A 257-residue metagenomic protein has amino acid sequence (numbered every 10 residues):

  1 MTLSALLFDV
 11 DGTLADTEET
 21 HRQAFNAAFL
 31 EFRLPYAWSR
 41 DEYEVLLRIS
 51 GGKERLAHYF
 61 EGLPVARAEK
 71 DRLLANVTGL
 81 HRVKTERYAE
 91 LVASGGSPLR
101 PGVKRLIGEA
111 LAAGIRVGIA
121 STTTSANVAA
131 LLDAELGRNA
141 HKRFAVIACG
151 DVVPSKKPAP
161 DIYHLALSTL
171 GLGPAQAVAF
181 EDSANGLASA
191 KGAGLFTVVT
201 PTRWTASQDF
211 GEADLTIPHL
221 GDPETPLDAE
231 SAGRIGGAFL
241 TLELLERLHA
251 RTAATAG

Functional and structural regions predicted by a protein language model:
T2-L3, G108, T124-G257: Asp-based, Mg2+/Mn2+-dependent phosphohydrolase catalytic module
T2-V10, L14-P101, G108, A112-A113: N-terminal helical cap/lid subdomain that shapes the substrate entry/recognition surface in HAD-like hydrolases
T13, T17, S121, G186: Ser/Thr-glycine-rich phosphate-binding loops at phosphate-binding pockets of nucleotides, nucleotide cofactors
L14, V117-A120, A179-F180: Conserved SAM-binding loop
Y36-W38, R67, V117, P174 (+1 more regions): Residue-level detector of short coil/turn "hinge" positions at structural boundaries
L99, A120, S155: Residue-level marker of regulatory loop/turn positions in helix-turn-helix DNA-binding domains and in histidine
L111-A113, V117-I119, S125-A126: Small-residue-rich anion-binding loops in enzyme active sites
